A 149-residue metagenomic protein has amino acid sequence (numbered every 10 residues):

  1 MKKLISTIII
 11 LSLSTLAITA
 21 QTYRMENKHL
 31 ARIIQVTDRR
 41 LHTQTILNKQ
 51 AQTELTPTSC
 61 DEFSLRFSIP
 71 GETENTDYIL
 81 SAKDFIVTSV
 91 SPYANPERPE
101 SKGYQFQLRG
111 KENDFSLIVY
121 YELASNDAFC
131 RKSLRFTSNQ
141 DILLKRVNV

Functional and structural regions predicted by a protein language model:
L4-I5, I34, L134: Residue-level detector of intrinsically disordered/flexible regions characterized by low predicted structural confidence
L4-T15: Sec-dependent N-terminal signal peptides
I8-I9, D38, S138: A periodicity- and composition-biased signal for non-globular, repetitive helical segments
T15, E26, S125-N126: A general, composition-driven signal for non-globular sequence regions
L16-A20: Sec/Tat signal peptide C-region and signal peptidase I cleavage site
Q21-Q107, K111-N113, Y120: Acidic-aromatic substrate-binding/catalytic surfaces of carbohydrate-active enzymes
Y104-V149: Acidic, contiguous internal or C-terminal segments within carbohydrate-active enzymes that form a structured patch used
